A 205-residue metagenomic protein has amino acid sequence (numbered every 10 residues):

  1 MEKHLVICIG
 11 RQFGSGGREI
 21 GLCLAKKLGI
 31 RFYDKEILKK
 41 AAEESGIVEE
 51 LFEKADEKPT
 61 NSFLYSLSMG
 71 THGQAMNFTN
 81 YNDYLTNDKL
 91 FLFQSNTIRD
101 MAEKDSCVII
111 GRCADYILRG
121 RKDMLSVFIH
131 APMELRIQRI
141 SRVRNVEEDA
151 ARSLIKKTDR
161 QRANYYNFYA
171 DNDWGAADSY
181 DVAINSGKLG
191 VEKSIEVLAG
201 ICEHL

Functional and structural regions predicted by a protein language model:
I9-L24: Glycine-rich phosphate-binding P-loop
R31-A42: Short beta-strand-centered segment that lines the nucleotide-binding/catalytic pocket of NTP-utilizing
A42-S106: ATP-dependent small-molecule kinase phosphotransfer cores that center on conserved nucleotide phosphate-binding segments
E57, N61-L67, H72, E147-V191: Small-molecule kinase domains that catalyze NTP-dependent phosphoryl transfer to phosphate-bearing small molecules
S95, V191-A199: Short, amphipathic alpha-helical "lid/cap" segments that border enzyme active or binding sites
M101, A114-G120: RNA pseudouridine synthases
G120-R144, E148-K156: Conserved phosphate-donor/acceptor-positioning beta-strand/loop module used by diverse small-molecule
